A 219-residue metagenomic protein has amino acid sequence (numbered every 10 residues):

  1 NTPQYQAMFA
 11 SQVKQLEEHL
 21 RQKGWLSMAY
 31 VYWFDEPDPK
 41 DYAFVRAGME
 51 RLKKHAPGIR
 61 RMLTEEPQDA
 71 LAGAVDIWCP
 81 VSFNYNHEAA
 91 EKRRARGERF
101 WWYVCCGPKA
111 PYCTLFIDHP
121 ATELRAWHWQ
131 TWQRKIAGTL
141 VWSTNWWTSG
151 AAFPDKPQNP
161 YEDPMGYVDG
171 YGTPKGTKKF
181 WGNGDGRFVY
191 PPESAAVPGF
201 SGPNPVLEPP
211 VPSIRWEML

Functional and structural regions predicted by a protein language model:
N1-F153: Catalytic-core regions of glycoside hydrolase
Y112, Q130-L219: Aromatic- and carboxylate-lined catalytic core of secreted/periplasmic carbohydrate-active enzymes
